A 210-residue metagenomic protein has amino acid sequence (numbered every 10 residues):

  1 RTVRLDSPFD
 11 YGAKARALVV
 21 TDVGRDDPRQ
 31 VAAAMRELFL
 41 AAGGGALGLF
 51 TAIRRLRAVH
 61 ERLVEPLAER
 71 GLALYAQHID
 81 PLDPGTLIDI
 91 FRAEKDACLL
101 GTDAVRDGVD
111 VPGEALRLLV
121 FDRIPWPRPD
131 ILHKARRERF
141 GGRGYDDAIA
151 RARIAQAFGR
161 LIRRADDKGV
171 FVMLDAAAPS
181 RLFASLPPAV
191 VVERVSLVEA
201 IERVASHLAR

Functional and structural regions predicted by a protein language model:
R1-R210: ASCE RecA-like P-loop NTPase motor cores that couple ATP hydrolysis to mechanical translocation on nucleic acids
